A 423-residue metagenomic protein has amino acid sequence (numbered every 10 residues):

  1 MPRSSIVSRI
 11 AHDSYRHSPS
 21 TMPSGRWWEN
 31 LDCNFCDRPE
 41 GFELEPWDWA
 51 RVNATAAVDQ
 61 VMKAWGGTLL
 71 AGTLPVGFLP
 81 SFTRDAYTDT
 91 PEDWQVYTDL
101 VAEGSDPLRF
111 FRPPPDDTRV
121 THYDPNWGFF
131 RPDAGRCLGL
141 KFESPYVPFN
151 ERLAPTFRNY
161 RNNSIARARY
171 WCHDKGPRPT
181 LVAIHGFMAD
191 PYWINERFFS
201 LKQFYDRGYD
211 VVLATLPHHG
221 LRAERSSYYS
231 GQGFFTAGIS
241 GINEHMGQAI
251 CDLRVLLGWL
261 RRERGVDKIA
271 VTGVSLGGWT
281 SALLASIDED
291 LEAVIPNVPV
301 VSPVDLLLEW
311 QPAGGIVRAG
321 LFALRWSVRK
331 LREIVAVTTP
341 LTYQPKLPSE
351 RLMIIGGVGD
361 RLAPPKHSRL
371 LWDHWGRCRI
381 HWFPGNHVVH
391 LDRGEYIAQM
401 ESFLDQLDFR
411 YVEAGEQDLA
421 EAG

Functional and structural regions predicted by a protein language model:
M1-L153, Y160, R207, Q417-G423: N-terminal targeting or regulatory segments adjacent to alpha/beta-hydrolase or S9 domains
Y160-I165, C172-T180, D206: Proline/glycine-enriched tight loop/beta-turn segments at coil->beta junctions that connect or precede beta-strands
V182-G247: Cap/lid segment of the alpha/beta-hydrolase catalytic domain
E263-S275: Alpha/beta-hydrolase fold nucleophile elbow
T280-R329, W382: Hydrolase active-site cap/lid region
L347-P348, M353-G356, D360: Short beta-strand/loop motif that positions the catalytic acidic residue of the alpha/beta-hydrolase fold
R361-H367, D392: Conserved alpha/beta-hydrolase "acid-adjacent" motif
G385-A398: Catalytic histidine-centered segment of alpha/beta-hydrolase-like enzymes
